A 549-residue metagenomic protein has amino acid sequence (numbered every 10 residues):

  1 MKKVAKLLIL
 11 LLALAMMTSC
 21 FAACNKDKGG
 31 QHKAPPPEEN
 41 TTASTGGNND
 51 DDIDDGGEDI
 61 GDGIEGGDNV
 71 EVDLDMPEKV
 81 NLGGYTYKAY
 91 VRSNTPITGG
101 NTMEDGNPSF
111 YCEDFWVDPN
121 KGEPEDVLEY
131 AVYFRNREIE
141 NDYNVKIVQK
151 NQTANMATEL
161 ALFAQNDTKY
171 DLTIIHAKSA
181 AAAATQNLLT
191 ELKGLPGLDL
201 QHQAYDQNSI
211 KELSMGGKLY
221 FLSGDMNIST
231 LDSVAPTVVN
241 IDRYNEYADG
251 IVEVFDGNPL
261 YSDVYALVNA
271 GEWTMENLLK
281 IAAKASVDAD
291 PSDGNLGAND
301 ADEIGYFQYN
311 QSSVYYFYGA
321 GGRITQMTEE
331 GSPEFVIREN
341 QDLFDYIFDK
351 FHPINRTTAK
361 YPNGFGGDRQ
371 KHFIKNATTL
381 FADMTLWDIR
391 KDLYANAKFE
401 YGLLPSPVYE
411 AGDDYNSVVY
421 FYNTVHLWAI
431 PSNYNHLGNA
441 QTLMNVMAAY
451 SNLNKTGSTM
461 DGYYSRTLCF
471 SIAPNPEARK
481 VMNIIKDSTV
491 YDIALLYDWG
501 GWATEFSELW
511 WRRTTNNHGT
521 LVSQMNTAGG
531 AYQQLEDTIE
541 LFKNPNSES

Functional and structural regions predicted by a protein language model:
M1-E65, I139, D167-I175, P431 (+3 more regions): Gram-positive cell-envelope targeting signals
V72-D75, L82-D126, V145-Q149, L172 (+2 more regions): Short, well-ordered beta-strand elements
D142-S214, N258: Extracytoplasmic "Venus flytrap"/periplasmic binding protein-like
A184-N187, Q207-A266, F307-E329, Y422-A429: Periplasmic solute-binding protein
K193-Y205, A270, L296-N299, G322-L343 (+1 more regions): Short, solvent-exposed loop/beta-turn-alpha elements that line the ligand-binding surface or hinge of extracytoplasmic
L279-A283, V314-G319, I324-F365: Glycine-centered hinge/linker elements that transmit conformational signals in sensory and ligand-binding systems
Y394-R466: Extracytoplasmic/periplasmic substrate-recognition and gating elements
S432-L437, Q441, S451-S549: Conserved C-terminal helix/tail region of periplasmic/extracytoplasmic solute-binding proteins
